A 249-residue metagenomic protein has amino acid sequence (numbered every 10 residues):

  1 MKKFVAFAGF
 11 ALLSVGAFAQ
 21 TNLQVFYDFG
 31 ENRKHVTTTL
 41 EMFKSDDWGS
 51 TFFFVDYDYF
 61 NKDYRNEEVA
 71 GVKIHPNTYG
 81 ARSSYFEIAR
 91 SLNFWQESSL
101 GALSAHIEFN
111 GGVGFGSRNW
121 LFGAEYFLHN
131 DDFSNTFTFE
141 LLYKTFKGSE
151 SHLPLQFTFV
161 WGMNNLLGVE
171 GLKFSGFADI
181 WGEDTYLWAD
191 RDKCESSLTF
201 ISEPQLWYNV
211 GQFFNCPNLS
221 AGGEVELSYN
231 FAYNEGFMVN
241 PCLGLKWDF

Functional and structural regions predicted by a protein language model:
M1-Q20: Cleavable N-terminal export/targeting peptides
A19-D63: Short glycine/proline- and aromatic-enriched beta-strand/turn motifs that initiate or cap beta-hairpins
A19-Q20, W48-F53, G80, N93-S104 (+3 more regions): Short loop/turn motifs that connect adjacent beta-strands in outer-membrane beta-barrel proteins
Y27-E31, Y57-N61, F109-V113, L128 (+5 more regions): Transmembrane beta-strands of outer-membrane beta-barrel pores
G30-H35, N61-R65, T78-S83, N110-W120 (+3 more regions): Solvent-exposed loop/turn segments connecting transmembrane beta-strands in outer-membrane beta-barrel proteins
L40, I88, F122-Y126, F157-W161 (+2 more regions): Membrane-embedded beta-strands of outer-membrane beta-barrel proteins, especially the hydrophobic/small aromatic
K144-S220, L227-N230, W247-F249: Outer-membrane beta-barrel transmembrane domain signature
F237-F249: Outer-membrane beta-barrel "beta-signal"
